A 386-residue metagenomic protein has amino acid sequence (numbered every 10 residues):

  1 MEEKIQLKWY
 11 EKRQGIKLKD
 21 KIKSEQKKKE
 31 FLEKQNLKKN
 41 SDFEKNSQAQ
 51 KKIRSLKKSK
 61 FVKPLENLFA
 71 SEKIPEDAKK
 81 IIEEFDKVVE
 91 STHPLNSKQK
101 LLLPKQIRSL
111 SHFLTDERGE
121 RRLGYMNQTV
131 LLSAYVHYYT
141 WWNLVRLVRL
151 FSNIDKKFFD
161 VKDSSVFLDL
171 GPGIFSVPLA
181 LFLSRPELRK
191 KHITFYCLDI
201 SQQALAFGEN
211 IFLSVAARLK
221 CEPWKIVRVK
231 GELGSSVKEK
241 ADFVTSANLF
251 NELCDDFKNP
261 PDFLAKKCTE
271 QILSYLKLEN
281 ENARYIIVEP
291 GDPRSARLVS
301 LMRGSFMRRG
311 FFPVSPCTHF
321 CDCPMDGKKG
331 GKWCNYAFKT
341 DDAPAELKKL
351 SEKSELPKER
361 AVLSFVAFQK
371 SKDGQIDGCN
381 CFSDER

Functional and structural regions predicted by a protein language model:
K4-R121: N-terminal auxiliary segments of SAM/dcSAM-dependent transferases
R121-K157: Class I SAM-dependent methyltransferase Rossmann-like catalytic core, especially the SAM/SAH-binding loop
D163-G173: Conserved class I S-adenosyl-L-methionine
I174-R189: Conserved SAM-binding loop of SAM-dependent methyltransferases across substrates and taxa, primarily the Class I
F207-K238: S-adenosyl-L-methionine
D242-D262: A short SAM/SAH-binding and catalytic strip from SAM-dependent methyltransferases
E279-E289: Conserved beta-strand signature within the Rossmann-like core of class I S-adenosyl-L-methionine
P344-R386: C-terminal lobe and adjacent flexible extensions of AdoMet/dcAdoMet transferase-like proteins
